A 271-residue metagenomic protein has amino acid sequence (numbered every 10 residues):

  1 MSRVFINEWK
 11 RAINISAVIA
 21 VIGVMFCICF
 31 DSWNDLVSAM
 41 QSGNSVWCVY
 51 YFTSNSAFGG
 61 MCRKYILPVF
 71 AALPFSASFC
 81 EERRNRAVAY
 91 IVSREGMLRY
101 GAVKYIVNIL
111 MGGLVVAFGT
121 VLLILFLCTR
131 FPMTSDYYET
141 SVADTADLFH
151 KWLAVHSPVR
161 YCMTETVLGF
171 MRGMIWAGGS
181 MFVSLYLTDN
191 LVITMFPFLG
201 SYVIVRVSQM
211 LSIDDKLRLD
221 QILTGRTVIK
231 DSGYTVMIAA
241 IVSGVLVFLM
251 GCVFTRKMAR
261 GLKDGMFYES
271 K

Functional and structural regions predicted by a protein language model:
M1-I22: Aromatic- and glycine-rich beta-strand/loop motifs that create alpha-glucan
V4, E8, V242-K271: Junction motif at the cytosolic side of a transmembrane helix
A12-S16, R94-M97, T188-N190: Short loop-to-helix capping motifs
V21-M25, N190-I204, Q221-I222, E269-S270: Central hydrophobic cores of alpha-helical transmembrane segments in multi-pass integral membrane proteins
I28-S78, I106-L185, I222-G244: Secretory targeting signals
N34-D35, M174, G179, S184-K216: Transmembrane helix segments
L36-Q41, I124-D136, D189, Q209-L217 (+2 more regions): Transmembrane helix-loop junctions in multipass membrane proteins, especially transporters and channels
S78-M111: Helix-loop-helix units of permease transmembrane domains in multi-pass membrane transporters, especially ABC
